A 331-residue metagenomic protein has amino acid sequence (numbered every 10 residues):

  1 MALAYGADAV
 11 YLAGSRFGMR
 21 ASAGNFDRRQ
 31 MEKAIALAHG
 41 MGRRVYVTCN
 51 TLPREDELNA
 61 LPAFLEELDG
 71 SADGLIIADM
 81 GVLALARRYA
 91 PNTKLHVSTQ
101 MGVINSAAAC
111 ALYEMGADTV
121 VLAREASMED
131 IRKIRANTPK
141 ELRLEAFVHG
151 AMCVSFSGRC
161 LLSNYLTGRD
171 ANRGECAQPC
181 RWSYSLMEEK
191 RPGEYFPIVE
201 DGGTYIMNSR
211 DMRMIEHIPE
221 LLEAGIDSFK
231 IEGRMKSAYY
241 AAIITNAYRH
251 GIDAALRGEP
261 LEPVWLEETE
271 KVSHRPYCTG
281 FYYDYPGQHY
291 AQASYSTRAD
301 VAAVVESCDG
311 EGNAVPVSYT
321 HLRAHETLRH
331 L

Functional and structural regions predicted by a protein language model:
A2, D79, L112, A146 (+1 more regions): Conserved, mostly hydrophobic/aromatic
V10-L12, V45-C49, L75-I77, L95-T99 (+3 more regions): Hydrophobic faces of well-ordered beta-strands that scaffold small-molecule active sites in alpha/beta enzyme cores
Y11-R29, C49-D56, M235-Y239: Glycine-rich, proline-tolerant flexible connector loops at the mouths of alpha/beta enzymes
A23-E32, M80-A86, E125-T138, A238-Y240: Active-site-adjacent beta->alpha loops and helix N-cap segments on the catalytic face of soluble alpha/beta enzymes
N25-Y89, K94-T99: Active-site beta->alpha loop and helix N-cap motifs at the rims of alpha/beta catalytic domains
K94-A224, A241: Catalytic alpha/beta core domains of metabolic enzymes, predominantly
D130-K133, L142, E232-Q292: Anionic-ligand-binding alpha/beta catalytic cores of soluble enzymes and soluble regulatory domains that recognize
T320-T327: Conserved small/polar residues in nucleotide/adenosyl-binding loops
